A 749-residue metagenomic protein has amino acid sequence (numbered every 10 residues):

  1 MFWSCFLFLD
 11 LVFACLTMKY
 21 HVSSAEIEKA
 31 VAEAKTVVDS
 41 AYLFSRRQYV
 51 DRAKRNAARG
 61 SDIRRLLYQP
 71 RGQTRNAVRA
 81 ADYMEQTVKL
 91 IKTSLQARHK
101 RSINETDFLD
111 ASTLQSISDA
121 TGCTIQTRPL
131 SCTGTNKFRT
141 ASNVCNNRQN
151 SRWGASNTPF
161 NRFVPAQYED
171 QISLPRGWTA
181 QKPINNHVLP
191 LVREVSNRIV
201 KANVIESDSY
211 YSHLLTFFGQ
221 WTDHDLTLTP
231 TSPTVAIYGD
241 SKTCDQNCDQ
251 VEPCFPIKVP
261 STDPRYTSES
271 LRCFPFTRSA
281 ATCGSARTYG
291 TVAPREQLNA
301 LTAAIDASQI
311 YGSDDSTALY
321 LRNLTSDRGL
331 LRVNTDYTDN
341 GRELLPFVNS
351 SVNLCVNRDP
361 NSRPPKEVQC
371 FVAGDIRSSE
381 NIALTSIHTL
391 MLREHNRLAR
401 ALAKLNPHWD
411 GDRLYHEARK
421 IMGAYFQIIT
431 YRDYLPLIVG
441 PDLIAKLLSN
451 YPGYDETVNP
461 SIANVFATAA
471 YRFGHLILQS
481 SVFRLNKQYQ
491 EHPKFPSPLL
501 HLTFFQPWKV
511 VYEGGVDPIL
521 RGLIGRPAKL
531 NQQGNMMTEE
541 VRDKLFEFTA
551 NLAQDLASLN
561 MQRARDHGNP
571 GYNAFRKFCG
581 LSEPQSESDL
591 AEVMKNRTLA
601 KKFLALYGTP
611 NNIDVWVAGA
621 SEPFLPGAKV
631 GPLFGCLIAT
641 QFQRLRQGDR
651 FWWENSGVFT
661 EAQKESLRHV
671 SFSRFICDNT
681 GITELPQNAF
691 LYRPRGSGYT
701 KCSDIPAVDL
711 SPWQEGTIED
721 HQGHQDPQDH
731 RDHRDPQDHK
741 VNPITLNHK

Functional and structural regions predicted by a protein language model:
F2-W3, D10-I382, R400, L405-D726 (+1 more regions): Terminal regions of secretory-pathway proteins
N381-R393: Alpha-helical bundle segments that constitute or directly flank the non-heme di-iron/ferroxidase center
H395-R397: Secondary-structure-rich domain cores
D726-D738: Collagen triple-helix signature
